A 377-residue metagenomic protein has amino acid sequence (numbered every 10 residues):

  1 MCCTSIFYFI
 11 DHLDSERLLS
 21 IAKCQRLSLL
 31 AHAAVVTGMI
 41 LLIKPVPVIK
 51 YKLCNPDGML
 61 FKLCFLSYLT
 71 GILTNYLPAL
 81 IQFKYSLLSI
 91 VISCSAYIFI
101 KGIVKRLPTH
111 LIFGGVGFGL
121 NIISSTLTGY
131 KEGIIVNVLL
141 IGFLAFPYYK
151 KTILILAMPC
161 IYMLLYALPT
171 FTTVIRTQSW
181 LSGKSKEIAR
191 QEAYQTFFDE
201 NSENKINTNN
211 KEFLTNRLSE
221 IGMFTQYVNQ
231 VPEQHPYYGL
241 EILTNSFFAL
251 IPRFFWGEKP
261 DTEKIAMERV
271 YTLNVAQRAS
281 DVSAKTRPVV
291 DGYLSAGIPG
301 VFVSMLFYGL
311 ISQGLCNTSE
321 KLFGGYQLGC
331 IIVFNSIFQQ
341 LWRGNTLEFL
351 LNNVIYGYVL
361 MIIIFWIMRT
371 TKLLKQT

Functional and structural regions predicted by a protein language model:
M1-T4, K62-S67, L107, I122 (+1 more regions): Hydrophobic membrane-spanning alpha-helices of multi-pass integral membrane proteins
I6-H12, R26-A34, K105-P108, I242-P252 (+2 more regions): Hydrophobic alpha-helical transmembrane segments
F7-T177, K375: Membrane-embedded catalytic interface detector for glycan/lipid assembly enzymes
T37-V46, N216-M223, L310-Q313: Transmembrane alpha-helical segments in integral membrane proteins
A79, R278-T377: Hydrophobic alpha-helical segments
N137-V138, N207-T208, E212-T215, F302-F307: Short hydrophobic alpha-helical segments that form membrane-spanning helices or hydrophobic packing faces of helical
M158-D261: Aromatic-rich transmembrane-lumenal/periplasmic boundary elements in polytopic membrane proteins
E233-P299: Long extracytoplasmic/lumenal interhelical loops at the membrane interface of multi-pass membrane proteins
